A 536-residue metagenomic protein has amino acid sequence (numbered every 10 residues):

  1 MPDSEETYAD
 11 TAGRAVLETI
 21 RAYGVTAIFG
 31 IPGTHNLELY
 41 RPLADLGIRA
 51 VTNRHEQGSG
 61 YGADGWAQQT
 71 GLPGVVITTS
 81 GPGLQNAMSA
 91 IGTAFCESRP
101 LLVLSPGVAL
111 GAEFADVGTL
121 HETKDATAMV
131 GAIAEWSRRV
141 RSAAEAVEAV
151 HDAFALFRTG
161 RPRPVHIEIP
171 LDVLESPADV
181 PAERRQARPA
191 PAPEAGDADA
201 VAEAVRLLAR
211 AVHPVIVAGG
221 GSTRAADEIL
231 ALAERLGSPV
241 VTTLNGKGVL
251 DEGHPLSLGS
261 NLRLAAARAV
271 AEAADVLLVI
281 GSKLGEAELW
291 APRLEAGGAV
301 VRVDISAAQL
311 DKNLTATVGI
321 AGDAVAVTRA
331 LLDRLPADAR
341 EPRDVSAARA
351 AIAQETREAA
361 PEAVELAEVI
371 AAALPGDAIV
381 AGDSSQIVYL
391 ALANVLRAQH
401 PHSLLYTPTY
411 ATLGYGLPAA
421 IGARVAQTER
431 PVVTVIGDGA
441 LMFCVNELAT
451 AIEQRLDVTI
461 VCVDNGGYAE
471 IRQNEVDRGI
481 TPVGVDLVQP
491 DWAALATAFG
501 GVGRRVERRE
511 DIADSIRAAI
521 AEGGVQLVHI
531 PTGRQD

Functional and structural regions predicted by a protein language model:
P2-D3, L171-D199, D344: Aromatic-enriched
P2-Y8, A144, V180-A182, A211 (+5 more regions): Phosphate/pyrophosphate-binding active-site segments
Y8-S89, R99: N-terminal cofactor/phosphate-binding cores enriched in small/glycine residues, especially glycine-rich loops such as
G13-V16, I31-T34, L39-A44, S346-A426: Active-site diphosphate/adenylate-binding microenvironment
V25-A27, Q68-S105, G131-E183, L207 (+4 more regions): Structural signature of the thiamine diphosphate
Q68, G220-V303, A398-E429, F443-N446 (+1 more regions): Glycine-rich, anion-gripping cofactor-binding loops and their flanking helix/strand elements in enzyme active sites
P106-A149, L244-V345: Glycine-rich, acidic loop regions that bind phosphate or pyrophosphate groups
A112-H121, A271, D311-N313, G319-A321 (+2 more regions): Thiamine diphosphate
